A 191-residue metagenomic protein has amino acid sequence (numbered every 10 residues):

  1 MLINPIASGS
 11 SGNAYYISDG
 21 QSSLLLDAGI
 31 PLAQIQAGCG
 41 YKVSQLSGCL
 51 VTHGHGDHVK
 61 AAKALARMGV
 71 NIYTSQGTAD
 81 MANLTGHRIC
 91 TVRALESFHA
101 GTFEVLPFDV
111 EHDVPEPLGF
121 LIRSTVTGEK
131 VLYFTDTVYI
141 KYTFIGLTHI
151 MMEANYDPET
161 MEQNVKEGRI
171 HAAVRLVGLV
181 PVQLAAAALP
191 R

Functional and structural regions predicted by a protein language model:
M1-C39, P117-D136, H149: Conserved beta-strand hairpin/beta-sheet module of binuclear metal-dependent hydrolase folds, prominently
S8, A28-I30, G54, T78 (+3 more regions): Active-site metal-binding loops of divalent metal-dependent hydrolases
S11-A14, G54-H58, V105-F108: Structured catalytic core of nucleotide-sugar glycosyltransferases
L25-D27, C49-V51, G69-Q76, I89-T91 (+1 more regions): Short, hydrophobic beta-strand segments that form beta-sheet elements in well-ordered domains
P31-G77: Active-site metal-binding motif and surrounding structural segment of the metallo-beta-lactamase
T74-E129: Metallo-beta-lactamase
I145-R191: Cap/insert and terminal regions of metallo-dependent hydrolase folds
